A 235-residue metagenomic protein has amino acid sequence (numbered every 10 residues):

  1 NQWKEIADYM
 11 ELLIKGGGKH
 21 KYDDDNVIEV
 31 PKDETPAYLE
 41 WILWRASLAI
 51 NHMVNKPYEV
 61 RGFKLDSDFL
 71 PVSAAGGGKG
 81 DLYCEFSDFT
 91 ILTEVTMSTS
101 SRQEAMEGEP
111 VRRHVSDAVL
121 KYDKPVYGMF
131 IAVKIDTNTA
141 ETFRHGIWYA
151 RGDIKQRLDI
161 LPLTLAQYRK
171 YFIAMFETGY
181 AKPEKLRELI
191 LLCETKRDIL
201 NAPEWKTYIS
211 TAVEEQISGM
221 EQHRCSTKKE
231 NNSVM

Functional and structural regions predicted by a protein language model:
N1, R224-M235: Nuclease-adjacent, charged terminal/linker segments that flank catalytic cores
Q2-E221: Catalytic core segments in nucleotide and nucleic-acid processing enzymes
